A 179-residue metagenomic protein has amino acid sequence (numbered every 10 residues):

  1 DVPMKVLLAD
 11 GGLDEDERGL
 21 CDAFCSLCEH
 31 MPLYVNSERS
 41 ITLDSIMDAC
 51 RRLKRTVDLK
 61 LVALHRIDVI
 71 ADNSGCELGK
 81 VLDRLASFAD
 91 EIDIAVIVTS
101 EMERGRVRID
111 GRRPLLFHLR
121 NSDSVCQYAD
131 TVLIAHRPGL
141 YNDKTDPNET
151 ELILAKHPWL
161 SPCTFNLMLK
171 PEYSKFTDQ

Functional and structural regions predicted by a protein language model:
D1-D58, D72, F165-L167: Cytosolic-facing regulatory segments adjacent to core modules
D1-M4, D90, I134, W159: Non-catalytic alpha-helical coupling and interface elements of nucleotide-dependent molecular machines and regulators
E17-L27, R120-N121, G139-Y141, L152-K156: Intrinsically disordered, low-complexity boundary segments flanking structured domains
N36-E151, K175: P-loop NTPase motor core
L140-Q179: P-loop/Walker A phosphate-binding loop and immediately adjacent motor/lid segment at beta-alpha junctions
